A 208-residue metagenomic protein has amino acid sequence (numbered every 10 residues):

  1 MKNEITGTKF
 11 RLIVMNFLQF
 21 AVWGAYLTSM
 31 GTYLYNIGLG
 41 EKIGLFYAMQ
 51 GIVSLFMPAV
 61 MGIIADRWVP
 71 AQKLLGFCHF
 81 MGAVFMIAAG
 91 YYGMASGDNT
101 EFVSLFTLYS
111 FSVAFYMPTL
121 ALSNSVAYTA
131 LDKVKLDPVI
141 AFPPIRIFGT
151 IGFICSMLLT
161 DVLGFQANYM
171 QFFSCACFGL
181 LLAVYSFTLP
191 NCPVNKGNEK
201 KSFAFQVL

Functional and structural regions predicted by a protein language model:
M1-T6, T188-L208: Juxtamembrane intracellular "pre-TM" segments in multi-pass secondary transporters
K2-L55: Helix-loop boundary and gating motifs at the non-cytosolic
V53-L55, I140-T160: Glycine-rich segments within core transmembrane alpha-helices of 12-TM secondary carriers
F56-P70, T160-F165: Helix-to-loop junctions at the C-terminal end of transmembrane segments in multipass secondary transporters
D66-F80: Cytoplasmic membrane-interface "Motif A"-like loop-to-helix N-cap segments of 12-TM Major Facilitator Superfamily
F80-N99: C-terminal ends and interior cores of transmembrane alpha-helices in multi-pass membrane transporters/permeases
L108-F148: Cytoplasmic helix-loop-helix junction between adjacent transmembrane helices in 12-TM secondary transporters
M170-T188: Symmetry-related core transmembrane helices of the 12-TM Major Facilitator Superfamily/SLC fold
